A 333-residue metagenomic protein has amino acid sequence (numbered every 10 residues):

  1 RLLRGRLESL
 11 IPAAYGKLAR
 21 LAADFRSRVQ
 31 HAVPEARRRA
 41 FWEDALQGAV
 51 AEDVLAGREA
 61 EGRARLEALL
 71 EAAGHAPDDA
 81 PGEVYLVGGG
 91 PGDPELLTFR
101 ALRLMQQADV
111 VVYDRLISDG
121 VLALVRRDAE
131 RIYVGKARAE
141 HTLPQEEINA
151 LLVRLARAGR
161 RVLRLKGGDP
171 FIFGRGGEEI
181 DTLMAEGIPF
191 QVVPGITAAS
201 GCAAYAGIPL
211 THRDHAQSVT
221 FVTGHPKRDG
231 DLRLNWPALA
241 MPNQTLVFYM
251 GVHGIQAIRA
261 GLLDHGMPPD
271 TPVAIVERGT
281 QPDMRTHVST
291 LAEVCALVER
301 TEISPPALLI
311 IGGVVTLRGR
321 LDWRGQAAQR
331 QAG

Functional and structural regions predicted by a protein language model:
R1-R20, T197-G201, G207, P306-A307: Short alpha-helices
R1-S9, D24-S27, H31, P94 (+3 more regions): Adenine nucleotide-associated cytosolic modules
R4-L7, F99-Q107, V125-E130, E178-T182 (+5 more regions): Short, solvent-exposed amphipathic alpha-helical segments in soluble enzyme and RNA/protein-processing domains
R20-D78, G82-V84, A158-V162, A216-S218 (+1 more regions): A contiguous loop/helix-start segment that scaffolds small-molecule binding in enzyme catalytic cores
A72-A73, A80-G88, Q106-I196, G201 (+1 more regions): Class I S-adenosyl-L-methionine
L86-L96, A139, P226-K227: Short, glycine-rich nucleotide/cofactor-binding loops
A129-K136, G187-Q191, L210-T220, G266-I275: Short hydrophobic/aromatic-enriched beta-strand-loop microsegments
D169-P242, P282-S289: Class I SAM-dependent methyltransferase SAM-binding "motif I" and its flanking Rossmann-like core
